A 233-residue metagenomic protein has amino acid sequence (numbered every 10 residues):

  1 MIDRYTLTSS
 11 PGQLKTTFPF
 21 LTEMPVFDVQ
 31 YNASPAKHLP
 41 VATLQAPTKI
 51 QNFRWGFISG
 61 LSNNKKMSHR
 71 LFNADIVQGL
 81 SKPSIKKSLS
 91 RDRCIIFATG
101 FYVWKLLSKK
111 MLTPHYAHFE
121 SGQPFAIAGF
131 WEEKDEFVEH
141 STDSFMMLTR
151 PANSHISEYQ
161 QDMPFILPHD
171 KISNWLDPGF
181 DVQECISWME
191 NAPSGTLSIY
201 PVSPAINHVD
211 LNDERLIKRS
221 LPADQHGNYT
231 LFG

Functional and structural regions predicted by a protein language model:
M1-G233: Short linear sequence motif anchored by a di-proline
